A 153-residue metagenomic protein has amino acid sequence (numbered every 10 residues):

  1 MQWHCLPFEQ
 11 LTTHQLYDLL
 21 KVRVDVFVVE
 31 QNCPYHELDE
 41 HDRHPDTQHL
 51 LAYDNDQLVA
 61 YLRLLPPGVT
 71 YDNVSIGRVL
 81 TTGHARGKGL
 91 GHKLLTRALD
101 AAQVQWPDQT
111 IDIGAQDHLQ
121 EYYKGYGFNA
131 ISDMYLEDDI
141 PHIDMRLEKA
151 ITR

Functional and structural regions predicted by a protein language model:
M1-Q57: Short amphipathic alpha-helix that is part of the acyltransferase structural core
D39-H44, G68, L136-E137: A short beta-turn/loop motif at secondary-structure boundaries
L51, Q57-P66, N73-S75, L80: Conserved beta-strand in the GNAT
P67-I76, R86, Q105-Q109, D139-P141: A conserved beta-turn-beta hairpin within the catalytic core of GNAT-like acetyltransferases that forms part
T81, G87-D100: Conserved acetyl-CoA-binding loop-helix of GNAT-fold acetyltransferases
L95, A102-Q116: Conserved GNAT acetyl-CoA-binding A-motif
D112-G114, K124, N129-D144: Conserved catalytic-core motifs of GNAT/GCN5-like acyltransferases
E148-R153: Generic C-terminal helix-cap and adjacent flexible tail
